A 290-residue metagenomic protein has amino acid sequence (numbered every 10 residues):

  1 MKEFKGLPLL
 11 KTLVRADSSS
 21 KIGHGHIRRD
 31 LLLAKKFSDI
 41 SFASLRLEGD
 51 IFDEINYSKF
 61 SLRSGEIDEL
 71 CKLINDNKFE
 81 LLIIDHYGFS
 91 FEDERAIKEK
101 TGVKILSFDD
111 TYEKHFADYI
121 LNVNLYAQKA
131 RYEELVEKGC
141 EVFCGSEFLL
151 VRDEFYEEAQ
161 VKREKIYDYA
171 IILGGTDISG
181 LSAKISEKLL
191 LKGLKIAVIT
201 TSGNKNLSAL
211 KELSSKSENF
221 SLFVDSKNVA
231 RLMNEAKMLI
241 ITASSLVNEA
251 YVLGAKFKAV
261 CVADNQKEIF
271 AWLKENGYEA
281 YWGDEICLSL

Functional and structural regions predicted by a protein language model:
L9-L13: Extreme N-terminal starter segment of soluble prokaryotic enzymes
V14-R15, S19-K36, L45-K138: Active-site and donor-binding regions of nucleotide-sugar-utilizing enzymes
I40-L47, I196-S202: Short internal beta-strands
A117-T176: A nucleotide-sugar donor-handling region in carbohydrate enzymes
Y167-E235: Donor-nucleotide binding loops and adjacent catalytic segments primarily of GT-B fold Leloir glycosyltransferases
A230, K237, G254-K256: A short alpha->beta transition loop at the rim of the catalytic pocket in nucleotide-sugar-dependent
N234-S245: Acidic donor-binding loop of glycosyltransferase active sites
V247-S289: Catalytic binding pocket for nucleotide-activated donors in carbohydrate/polymer assembly enzymes
